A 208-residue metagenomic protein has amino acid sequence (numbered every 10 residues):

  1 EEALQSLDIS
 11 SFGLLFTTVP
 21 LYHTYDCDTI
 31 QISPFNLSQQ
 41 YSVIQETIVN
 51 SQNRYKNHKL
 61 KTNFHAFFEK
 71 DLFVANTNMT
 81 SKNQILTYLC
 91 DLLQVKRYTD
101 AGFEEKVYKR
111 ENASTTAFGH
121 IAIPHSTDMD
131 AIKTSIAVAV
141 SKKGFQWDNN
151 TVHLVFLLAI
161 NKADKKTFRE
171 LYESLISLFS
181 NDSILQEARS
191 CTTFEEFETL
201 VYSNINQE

Functional and structural regions predicted by a protein language model:
Q5-S10, L14-E208: Cytosolic covalent-transfer regions centered on His/Cys nucleophiles that carry phosphoryl or persulfide groups
